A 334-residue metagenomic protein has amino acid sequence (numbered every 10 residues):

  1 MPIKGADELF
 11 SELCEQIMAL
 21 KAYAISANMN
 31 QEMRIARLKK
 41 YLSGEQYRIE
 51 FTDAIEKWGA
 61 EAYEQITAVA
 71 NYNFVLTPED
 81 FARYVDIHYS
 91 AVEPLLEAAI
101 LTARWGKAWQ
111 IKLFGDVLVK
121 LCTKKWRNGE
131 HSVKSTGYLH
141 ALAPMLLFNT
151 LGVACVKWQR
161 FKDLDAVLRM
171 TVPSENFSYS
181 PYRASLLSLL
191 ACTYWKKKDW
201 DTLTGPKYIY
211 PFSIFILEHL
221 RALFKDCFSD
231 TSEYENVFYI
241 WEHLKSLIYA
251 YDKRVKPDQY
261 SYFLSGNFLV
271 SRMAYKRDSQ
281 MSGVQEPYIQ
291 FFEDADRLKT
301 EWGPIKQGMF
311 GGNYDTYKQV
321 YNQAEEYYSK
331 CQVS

Functional and structural regions predicted by a protein language model:
M1-C14: Cross-kingdom TIR/SEFIR domain
K21-S334: Long, low-complexity, intrinsically disordered terminal regions
